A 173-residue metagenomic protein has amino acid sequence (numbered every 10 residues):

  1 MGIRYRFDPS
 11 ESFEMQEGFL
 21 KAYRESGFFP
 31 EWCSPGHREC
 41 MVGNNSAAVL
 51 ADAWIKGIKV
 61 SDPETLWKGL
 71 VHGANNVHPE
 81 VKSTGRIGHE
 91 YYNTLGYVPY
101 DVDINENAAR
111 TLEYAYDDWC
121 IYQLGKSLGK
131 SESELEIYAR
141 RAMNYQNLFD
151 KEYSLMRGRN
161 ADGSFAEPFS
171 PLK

Functional and structural regions predicted by a protein language model:
M1-G125, A139: Aromatic-rich carbohydrate-recognition surfaces in CAZymes
S127-K173: Catalytic cores of carbohydrate-active enzymes
